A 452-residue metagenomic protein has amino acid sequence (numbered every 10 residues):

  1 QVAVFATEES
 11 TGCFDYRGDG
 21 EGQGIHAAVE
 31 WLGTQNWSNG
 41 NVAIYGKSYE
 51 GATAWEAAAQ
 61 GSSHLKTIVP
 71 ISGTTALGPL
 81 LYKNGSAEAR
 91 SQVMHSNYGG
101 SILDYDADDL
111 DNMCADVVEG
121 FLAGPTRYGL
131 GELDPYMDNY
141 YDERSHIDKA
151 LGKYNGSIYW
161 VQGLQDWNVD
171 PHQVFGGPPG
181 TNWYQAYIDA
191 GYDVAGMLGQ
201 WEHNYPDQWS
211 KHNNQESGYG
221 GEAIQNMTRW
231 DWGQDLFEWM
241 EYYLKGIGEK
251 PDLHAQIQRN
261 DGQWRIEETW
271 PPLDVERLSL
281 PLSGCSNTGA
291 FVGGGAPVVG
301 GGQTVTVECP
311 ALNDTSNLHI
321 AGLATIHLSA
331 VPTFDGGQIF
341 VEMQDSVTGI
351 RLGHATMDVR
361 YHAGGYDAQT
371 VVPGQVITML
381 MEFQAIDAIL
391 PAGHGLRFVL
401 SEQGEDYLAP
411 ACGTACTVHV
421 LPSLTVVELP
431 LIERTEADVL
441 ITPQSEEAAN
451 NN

Functional and structural regions predicted by a protein language model:
Q1-G33, W209-A223, V341, T348 (+2 more regions): Cap/lid segment of the alpha/beta-hydrolase catalytic domain
N36-Y49: Alpha/beta-hydrolase fold nucleophile elbow
G46-E56, N168: Glycine-rich nucleophile elbow surrounding the catalytic serine of serine-hydrolase chemistry
E56-K153, I247-P251: Accessory cap/linker subdomain of secreted extracellular hydrolases
Y154, W160-Q162, D166: Short beta-strand/loop motif that positions the catalytic acidic residue of the alpha/beta-hydrolase fold
W167-T181: Conserved alpha/beta-hydrolase "acid-adjacent" motif
D193-L278: C-terminal catalytic histidine-bearing segment of alpha/beta-hydrolase fold enzymes
W232, L244-N452: Glycine/threonine-rich phosphate-binding loop and adjacent beta-strand/alpha-helix elements that clamp
